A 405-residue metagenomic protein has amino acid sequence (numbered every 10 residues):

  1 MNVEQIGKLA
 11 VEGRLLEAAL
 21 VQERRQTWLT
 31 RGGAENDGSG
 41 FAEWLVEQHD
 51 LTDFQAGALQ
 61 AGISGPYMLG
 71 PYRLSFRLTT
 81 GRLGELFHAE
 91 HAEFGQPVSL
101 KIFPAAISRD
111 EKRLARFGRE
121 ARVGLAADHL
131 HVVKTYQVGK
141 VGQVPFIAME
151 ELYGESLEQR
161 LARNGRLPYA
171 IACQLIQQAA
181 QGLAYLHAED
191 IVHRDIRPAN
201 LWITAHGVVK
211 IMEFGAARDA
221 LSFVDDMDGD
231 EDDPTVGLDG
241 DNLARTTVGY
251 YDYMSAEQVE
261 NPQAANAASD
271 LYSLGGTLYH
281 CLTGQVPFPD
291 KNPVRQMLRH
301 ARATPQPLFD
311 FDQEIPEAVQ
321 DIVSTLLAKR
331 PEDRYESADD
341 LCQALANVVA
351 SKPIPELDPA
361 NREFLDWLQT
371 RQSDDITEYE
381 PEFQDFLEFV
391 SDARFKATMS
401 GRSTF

Functional and structural regions predicted by a protein language model:
M1-A105, L114-A115: Non-catalytic accessory regions
P104-A126: AlphaC helix of the eukaryotic protein kinase fold
Q137-V138: A short, aromatic-enriched beta-strand patch in the conserved N-lobe beta-sheet of the protein kinase catalytic domain
G142-S156: Conserved short submotifs of the Hanks-type protein kinase catalytic core that shape the nucleotide-binding pocket
L157-L167: AlphaC helix of the protein kinase catalytic domain
L175-I176: Activation segment signature within eukaryotic-like protein kinase domains
Q181-I191: Protein kinase catalytic-loop region centered on the HRD/HxD motif
L183, W202, M212, Y250-E363 (+2 more regions): C-terminal lobe helix-coil module of Hanks-type protein kinase domains
